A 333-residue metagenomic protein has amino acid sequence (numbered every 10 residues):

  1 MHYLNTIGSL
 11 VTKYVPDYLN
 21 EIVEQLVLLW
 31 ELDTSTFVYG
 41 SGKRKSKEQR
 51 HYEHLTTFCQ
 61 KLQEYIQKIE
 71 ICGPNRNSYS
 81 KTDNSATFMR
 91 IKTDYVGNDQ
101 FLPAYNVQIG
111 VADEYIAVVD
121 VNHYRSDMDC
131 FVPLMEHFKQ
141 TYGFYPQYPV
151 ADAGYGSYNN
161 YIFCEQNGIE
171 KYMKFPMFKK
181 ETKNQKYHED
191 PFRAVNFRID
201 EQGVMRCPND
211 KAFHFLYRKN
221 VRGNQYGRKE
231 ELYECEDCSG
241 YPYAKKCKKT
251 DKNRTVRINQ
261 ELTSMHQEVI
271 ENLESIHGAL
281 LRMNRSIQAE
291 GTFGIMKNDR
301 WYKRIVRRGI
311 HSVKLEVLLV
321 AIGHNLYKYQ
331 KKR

Functional and structural regions predicted by a protein language model:
M1-R333: Anion-binding and metal-coordination hotspots
